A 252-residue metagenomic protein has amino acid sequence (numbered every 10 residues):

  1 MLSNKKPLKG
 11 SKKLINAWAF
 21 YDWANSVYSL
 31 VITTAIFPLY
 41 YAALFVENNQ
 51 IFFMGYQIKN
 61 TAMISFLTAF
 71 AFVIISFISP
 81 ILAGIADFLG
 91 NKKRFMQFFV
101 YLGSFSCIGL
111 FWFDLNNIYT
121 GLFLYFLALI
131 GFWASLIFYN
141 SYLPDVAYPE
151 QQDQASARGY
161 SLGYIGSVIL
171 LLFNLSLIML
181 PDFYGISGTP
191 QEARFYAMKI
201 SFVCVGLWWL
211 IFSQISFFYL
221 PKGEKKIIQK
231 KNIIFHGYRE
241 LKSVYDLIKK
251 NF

Functional and structural regions predicted by a protein language model:
L2-N16, P221-F252: Juxtamembrane intracellular "pre-TM" segments in multi-pass secondary transporters
K5-F72, I118-L122: Helix-loop boundary and gating motifs at the non-cytosolic
A86-L102: Cytoplasmic membrane-interface "Motif A"-like loop-to-helix N-cap segments of 12-TM Major Facilitator Superfamily
V100-F138: Hydrophobic core of transmembrane alpha-helices in multi-pass small-molecule transporters, especially MFS/SLC-type
L124, I130-S161: Cytoplasmic helix-loop-helix junction between adjacent transmembrane helices in 12-TM secondary transporters
D145, P181-Y184, S213-Q229: Helix-loop junctions on the cytosolic side of multi-pass membrane transporters, especially the intracellular loop
S156-M179: Glycine-rich segments within core transmembrane alpha-helices of 12-TM secondary carriers
F195-F218: Symmetry-related core transmembrane helices of the 12-TM Major Facilitator Superfamily/SLC fold
